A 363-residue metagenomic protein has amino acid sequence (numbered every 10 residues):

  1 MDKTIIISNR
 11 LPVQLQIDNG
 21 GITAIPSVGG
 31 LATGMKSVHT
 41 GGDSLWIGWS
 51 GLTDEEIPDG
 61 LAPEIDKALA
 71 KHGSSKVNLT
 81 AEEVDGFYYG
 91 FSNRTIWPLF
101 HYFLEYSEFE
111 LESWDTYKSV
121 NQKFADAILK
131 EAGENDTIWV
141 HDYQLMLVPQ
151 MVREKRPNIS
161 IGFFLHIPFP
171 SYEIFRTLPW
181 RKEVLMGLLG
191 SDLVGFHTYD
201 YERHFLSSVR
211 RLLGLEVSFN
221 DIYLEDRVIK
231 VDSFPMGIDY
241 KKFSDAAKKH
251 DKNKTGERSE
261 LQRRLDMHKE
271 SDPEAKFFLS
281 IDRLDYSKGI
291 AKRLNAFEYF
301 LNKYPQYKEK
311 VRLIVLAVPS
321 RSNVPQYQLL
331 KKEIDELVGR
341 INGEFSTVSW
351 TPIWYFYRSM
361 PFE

Functional and structural regions predicted by a protein language model:
M1-E363: Catalytic cores of carbohydrate-active enzymes across secretory and cytosolic contexts
